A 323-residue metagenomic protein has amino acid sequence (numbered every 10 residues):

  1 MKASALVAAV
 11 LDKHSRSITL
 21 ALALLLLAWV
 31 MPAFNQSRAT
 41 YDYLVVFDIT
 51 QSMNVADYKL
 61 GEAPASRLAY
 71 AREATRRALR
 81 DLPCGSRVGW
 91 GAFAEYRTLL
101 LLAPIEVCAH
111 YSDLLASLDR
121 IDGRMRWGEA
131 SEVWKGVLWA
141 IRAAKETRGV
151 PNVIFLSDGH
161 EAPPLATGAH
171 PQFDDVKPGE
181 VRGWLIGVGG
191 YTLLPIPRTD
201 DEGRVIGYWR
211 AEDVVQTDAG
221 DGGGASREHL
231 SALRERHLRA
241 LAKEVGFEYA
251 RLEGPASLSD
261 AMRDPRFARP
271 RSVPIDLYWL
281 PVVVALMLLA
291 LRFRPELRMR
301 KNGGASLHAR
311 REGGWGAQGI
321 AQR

Functional and structural regions predicted by a protein language model:
K2-T40, R263-R323: C-terminal signal-anchor/stop-transfer transmembrane helix together with its immediate cytosolic, Lys/Arg-enriched
T40-Y41, M53-V88, E106-H110: …and closely analogous acidic/polar surface helices at protein-protein or active-site interfaces in A-domain-like
D42-L44, L241-Y278: Juxtamembrane amphipathic/hinge helix adjacent to a transmembrane helix
D48: Residues that scaffold, gate, or flank divalent-cation-dependent active/transport sites
D57-L68, R77, L100-P104, I121-A130 (+2 more regions): Second-shell loop/turn segments in exported
R87-R120, A143-A144, D260-A261: Short beta-strand-loop
D119, R124, S131-I186, R198: Exposed acidic/Ser/Thr-rich ligand/metal-binding surfaces
G159-R236: VWA/integrin I-like adhesion module and closely mimicked acidic/polar interface patches used
